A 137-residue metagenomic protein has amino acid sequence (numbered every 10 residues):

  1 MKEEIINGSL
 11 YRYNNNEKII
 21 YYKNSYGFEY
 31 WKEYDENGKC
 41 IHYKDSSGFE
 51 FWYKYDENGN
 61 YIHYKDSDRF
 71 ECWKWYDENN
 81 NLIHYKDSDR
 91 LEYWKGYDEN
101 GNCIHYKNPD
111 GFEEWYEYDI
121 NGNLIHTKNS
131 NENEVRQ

Functional and structural regions predicted by a protein language model:
M1-K23, K128: N-terminal segments that cap or nucleate solenoid repeat domains
E4-I6, K74, Y116, Q137: Generic detection of short hydrophobic beta-strand segments and adjacent strand-loop junctions
S25-H126, S130-N131: Thr-biased low-complexity repeat/linker tracts and other Thr-enriched repetitive architectures
